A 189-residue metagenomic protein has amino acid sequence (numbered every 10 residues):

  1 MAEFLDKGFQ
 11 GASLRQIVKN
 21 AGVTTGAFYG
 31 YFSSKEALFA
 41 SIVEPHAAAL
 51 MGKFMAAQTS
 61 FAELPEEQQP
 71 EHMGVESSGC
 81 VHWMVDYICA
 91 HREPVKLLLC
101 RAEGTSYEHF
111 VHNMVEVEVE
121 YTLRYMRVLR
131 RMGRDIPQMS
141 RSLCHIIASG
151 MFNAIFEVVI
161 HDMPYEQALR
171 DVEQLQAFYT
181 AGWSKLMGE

Functional and structural regions predicted by a protein language model:
E3-A37, S41-I42: Helix-turn-helix
L14, E44-M51, M55-Q58: Short, basic, alpha-helical segments at the C-terminal edge of helix-turn-helix-like DNA-binding modules
A40-H46, F110: Alpha-helical DNA-contacting segments of helix-turn-helix folds
S41, M55-Y87: Hydrophobic alpha-helical connector segments
V75, C80-A90, T105-R131, S142-S149: Amphipathic alpha-helical packing segments from all-alpha helical-bundle domains
A90, E120-V128, R141-E189: C-terminal peripheral helix-coil segments that are non-catalytic and often amphipathic
K96-L98: Short, hydrophobic secondary-structure boundary micro-motifs
